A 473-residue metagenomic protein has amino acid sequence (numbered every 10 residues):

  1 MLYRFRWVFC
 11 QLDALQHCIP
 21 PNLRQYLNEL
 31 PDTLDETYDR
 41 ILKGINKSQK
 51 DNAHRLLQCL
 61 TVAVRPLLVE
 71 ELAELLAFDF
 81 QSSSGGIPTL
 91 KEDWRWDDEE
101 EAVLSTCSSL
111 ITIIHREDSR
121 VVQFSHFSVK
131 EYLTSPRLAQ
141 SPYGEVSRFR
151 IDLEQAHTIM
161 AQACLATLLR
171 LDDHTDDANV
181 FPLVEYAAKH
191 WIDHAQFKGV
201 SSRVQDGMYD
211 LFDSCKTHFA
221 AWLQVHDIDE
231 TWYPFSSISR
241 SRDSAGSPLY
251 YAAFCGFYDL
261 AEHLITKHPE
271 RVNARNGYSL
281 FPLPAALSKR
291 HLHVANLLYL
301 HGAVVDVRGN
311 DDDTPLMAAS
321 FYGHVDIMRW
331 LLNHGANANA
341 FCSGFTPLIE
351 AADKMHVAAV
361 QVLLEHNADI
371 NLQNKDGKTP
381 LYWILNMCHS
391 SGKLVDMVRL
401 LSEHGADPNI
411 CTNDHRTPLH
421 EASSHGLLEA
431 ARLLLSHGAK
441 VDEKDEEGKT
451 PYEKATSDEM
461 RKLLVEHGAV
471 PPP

Functional and structural regions predicted by a protein language model:
Y3-A274, F281, A285-L300: Leucine/isoleucine-rich amphipathic helices and adjacent mixed helix/strand linkers that form non-membrane
R242, N276, G309, F341-C342 (+3 more regions): Ankyrin repeat boundary/linker residues
D259-L260, H293-V294, D326-I327, A358-A359 (+3 more regions): Conserved ankyrin/ankyrin-like repeat signature
R271-V272, V305, A338, I370 (+3 more regions): Ankyrin-repeat inter-repeat connecting loop/turn
